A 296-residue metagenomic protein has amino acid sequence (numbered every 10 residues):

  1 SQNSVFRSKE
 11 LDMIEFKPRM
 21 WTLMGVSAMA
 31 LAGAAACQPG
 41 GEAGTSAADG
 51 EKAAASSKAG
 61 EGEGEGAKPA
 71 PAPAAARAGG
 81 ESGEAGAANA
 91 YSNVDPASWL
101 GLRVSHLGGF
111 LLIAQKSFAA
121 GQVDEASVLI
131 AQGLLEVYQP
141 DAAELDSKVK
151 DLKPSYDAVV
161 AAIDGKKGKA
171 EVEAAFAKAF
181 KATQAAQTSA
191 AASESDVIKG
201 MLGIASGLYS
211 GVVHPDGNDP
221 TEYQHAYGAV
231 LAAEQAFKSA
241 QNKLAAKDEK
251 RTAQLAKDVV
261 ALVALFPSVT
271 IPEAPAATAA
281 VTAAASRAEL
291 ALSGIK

Functional and structural regions predicted by a protein language model:
S1-D12: Short, Lys/Arg-enriched N-terminal segments with co-localized hydrophobic residues within the first ~10-30 amino acids
I14-M24: Bacterial N-terminal signal peptides that target proteins for export
A32-A36: C-terminal motif of bacterial Sec signal peptides marking the signal peptidase cleavage site
Q38-G40: Bacterial signal peptide processing site
A59-Y156: N-terminal Sec/ER secretory leader and immediately downstream segment of secreted/extracellular precursors
V104, G108-K116, K169-A256, T282-K296: Extended amphipathic alpha-helical interaction segments
A114, F118-E125, K166-A170, T221 (+2 more regions): Short helix-adjacent coil turns
A142-A158, K247-V263: Short, well-ordered alpha-helical segments that carry or flank key catalytic/ligand-binding motifs at enzyme/regulatory
